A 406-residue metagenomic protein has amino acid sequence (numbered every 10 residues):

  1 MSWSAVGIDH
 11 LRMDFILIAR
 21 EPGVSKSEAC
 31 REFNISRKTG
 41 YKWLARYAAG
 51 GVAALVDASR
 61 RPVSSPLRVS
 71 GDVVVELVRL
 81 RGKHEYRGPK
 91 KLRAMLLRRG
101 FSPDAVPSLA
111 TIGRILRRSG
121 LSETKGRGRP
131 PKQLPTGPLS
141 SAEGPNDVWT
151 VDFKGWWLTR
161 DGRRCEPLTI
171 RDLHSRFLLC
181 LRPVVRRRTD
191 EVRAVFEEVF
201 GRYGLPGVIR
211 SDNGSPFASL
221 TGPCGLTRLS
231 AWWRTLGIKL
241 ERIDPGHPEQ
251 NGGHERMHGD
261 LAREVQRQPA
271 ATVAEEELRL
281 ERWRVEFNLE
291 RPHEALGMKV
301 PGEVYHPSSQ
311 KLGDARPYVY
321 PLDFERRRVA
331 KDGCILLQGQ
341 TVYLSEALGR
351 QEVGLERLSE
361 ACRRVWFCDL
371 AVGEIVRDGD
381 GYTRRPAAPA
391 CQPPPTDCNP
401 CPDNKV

Functional and structural regions predicted by a protein language model:
M1-D14, V63-G71: Short, Lys/Arg-enriched anionic-surface-contact patches
G7-V24, V74-K83: Short, amphipathic alpha-helical "recognition" segments used to contact nucleic acids or chromatin
F15, A29, G40-W43, G51 (+15 more regions): Mobile genetic element proteins and their domesticated derivatives, centered on retroelements and DNA transposons
V52-T150, W156, T227-S230, V300-L312: Basic, flexible linker segments flanking DNA-binding modules in nucleic acid-interacting mobile-element proteins
R114-F177, V185, T189-G207, R234-T235 (+2 more regions): Mobile-element integrase/transposase regions, centering on the N-terminal DNA-binding/Zn-coordinating module
F200-P223, D244-G246, N251, V300-P301: Acidic/histidine-rich, metal-coordinating catalytic segments
R228-G313, G354, L358-S359: Charged alpha-helix within mobile-element recombinases
N288-V406: C-terminal, beta-rich DNA-binding module of retroviral/retroelements integrases
